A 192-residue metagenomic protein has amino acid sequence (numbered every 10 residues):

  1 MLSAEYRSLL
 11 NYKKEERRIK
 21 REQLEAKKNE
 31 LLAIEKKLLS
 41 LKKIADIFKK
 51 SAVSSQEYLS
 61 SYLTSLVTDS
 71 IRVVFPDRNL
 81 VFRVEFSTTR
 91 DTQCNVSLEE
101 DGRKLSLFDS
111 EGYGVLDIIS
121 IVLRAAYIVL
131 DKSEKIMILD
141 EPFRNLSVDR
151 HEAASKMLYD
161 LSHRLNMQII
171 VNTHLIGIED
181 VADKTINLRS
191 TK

Functional and structural regions predicted by a protein language model:
M1-K36: Extended, charged coiled-coil helical stalks used as long, distance-spanning scaffolds in large assemblies
E22-F86: Charged, surface-exposed helical/loop "interaction arms" that form contiguous linear patches used for dimerization
T89-C94: A short, glycine/Asx- and small/polar-enriched loop/turn that sits immediately N-terminal to a beta-strand
L105-S110: Short pre-catalytic strand/loop immediately N-terminal to key active-site residues, enriched for Gly-Thr
Y113-I136: GG-anchored amphipathic helix commonly corresponding to the ABC/SMC/Rad50 NBD signature/C-loop
S133-E134, R144-M157: Conserved D-loop/post-Walker B switch-helix segment of ABC ATPase nucleotide-binding domains
D140-P142: Walker B catalytic acidic pair
E152-K192: C-terminal lobe/lid and adjacent interdomain/linker elements of RecA-like ASCE P-loop ATPase modules
